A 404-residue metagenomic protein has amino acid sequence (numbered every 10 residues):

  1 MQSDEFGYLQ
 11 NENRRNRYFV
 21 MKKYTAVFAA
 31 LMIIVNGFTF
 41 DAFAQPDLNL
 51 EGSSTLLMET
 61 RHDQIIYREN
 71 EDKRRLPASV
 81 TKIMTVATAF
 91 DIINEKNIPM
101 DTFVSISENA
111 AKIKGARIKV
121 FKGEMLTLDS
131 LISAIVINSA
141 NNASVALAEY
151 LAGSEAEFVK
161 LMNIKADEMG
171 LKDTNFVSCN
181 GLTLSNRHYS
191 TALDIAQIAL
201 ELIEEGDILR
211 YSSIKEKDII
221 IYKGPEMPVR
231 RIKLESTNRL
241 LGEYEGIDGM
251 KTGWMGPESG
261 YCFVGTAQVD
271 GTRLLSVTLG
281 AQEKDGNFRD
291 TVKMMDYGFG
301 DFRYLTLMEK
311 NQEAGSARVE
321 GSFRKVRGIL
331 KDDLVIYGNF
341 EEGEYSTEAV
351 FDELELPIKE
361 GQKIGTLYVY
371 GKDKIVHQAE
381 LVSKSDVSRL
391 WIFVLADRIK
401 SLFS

Functional and structural regions predicted by a protein language model:
E5, F40-G206: Active-site-adjacent loops and short helices of periplasmic peptidoglycan-processing enzymes
R14-R17: Basic polycationic patches enriched in arginine
K22-F28: Sec-dependent signal peptide recognition, specifically the positively charged N-region followed immediately by
A30-L31, A42: Cleavable N-terminal signal peptides
M32-N36: Hydrophobic core
L171, N175, N186-Y189, L193-S404: Domain-terminus/edge residues, biased toward the C-terminal soluble/receptor-binding domains of extracytoplasmic
